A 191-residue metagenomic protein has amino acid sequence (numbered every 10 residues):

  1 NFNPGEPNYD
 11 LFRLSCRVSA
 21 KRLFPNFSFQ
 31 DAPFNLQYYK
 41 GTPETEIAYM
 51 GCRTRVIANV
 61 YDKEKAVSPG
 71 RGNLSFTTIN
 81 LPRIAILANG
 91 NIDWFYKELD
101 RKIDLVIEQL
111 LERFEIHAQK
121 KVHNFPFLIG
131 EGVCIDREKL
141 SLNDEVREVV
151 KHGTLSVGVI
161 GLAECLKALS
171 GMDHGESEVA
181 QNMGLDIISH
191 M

Functional and structural regions predicted by a protein language model:
N1-K151, A168, M172-D173, S177-H190: Conserved catalytic cores of very large enzyme subunits
L155-A168, S189: Contiguous, well-ordered alpha-helical segments that form the cores/surfaces of helical PPI scaffolds
